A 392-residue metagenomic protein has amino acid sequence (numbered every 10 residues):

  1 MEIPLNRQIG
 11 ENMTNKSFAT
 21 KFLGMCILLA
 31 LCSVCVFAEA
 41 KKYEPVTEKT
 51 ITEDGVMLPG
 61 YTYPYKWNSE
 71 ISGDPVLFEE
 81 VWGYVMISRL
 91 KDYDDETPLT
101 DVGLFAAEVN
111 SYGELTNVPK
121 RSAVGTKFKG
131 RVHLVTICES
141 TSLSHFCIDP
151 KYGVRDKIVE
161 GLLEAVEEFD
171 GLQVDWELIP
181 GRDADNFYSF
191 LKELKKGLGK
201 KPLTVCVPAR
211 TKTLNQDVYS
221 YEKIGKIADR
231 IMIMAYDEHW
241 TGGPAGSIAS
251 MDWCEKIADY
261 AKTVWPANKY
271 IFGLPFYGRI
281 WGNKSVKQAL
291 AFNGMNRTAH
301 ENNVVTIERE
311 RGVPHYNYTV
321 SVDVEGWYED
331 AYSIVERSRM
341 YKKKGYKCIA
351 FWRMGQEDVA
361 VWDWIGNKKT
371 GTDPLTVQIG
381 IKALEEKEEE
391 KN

Functional and structural regions predicted by a protein language model:
M1-N12: Short, Lys/Arg-enriched N-terminal segments with co-localized hydrophobic residues within the first ~10-30 amino acids
T14-L23: Bacterial N-terminal signal peptides that target proteins for export
G24-S33: Bacterial N-terminal signal peptides
E39-V85, D92-Y93: N-terminal module-boundary/linker segments of secreted carbohydrate-active enzymes
E53-S69, K269, L274-M340, V361 (+1 more regions): Glycan-binding loop/region signatures in secreted carbohydrate-active enzymes
E70-P98, G103-M251: Chitinase-like catalytic core of GlcNAc-active glycosidases
E114-F128, G243-P275, G282-K284, M295-E310: Glycoside hydrolase catalytic-domain groove-lining segments
R337-F351, Q356-E357: Conserved, well-ordered alpha-helix/loop/beta-strand core segments that scaffold catalytic motifs
